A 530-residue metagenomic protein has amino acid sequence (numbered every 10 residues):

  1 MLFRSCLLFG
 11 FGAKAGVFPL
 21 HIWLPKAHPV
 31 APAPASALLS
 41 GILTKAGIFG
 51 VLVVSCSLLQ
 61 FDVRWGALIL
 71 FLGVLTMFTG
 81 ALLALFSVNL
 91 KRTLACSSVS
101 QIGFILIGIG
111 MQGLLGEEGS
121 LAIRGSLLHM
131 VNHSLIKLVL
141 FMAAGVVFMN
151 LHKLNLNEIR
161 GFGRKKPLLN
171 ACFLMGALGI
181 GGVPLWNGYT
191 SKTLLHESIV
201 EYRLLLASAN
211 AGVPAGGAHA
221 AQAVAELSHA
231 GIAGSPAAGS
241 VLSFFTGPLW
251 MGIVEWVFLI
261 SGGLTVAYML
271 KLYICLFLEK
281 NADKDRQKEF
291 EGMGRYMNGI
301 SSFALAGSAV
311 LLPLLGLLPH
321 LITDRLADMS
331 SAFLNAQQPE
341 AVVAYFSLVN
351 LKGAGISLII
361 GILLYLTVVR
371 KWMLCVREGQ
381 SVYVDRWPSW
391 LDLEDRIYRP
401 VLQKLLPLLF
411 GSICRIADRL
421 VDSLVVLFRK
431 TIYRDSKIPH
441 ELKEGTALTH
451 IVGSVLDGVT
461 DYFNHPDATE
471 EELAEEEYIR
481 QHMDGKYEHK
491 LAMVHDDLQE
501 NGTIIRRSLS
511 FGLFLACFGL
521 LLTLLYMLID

Functional and structural regions predicted by a protein language model:
M1-D285, E289-M293: Hydrophobic transmembrane alpha-helices and their helix-loop junctions in integral membrane proteins
L24, I300-S301: Surface-exposed amphipathic alpha-helical tracts and adjacent flexible/coil segments at the periphery of soluble enzymes
I180-N187, L314-I322: C-terminal TM-helix exit segments that contain a strictly Trp-centered aromatic cap at the helix terminus
R286-E289, S301-L315, I322, L326-L521: Membrane-interface and transmembrane segments of multi-pass membrane proteins
R295-G299: Membrane-water interface at loop-to-transmembrane-helix junctions
L522-D530: Juxtamembrane boundary at the C-terminal end of a transmembrane helix
